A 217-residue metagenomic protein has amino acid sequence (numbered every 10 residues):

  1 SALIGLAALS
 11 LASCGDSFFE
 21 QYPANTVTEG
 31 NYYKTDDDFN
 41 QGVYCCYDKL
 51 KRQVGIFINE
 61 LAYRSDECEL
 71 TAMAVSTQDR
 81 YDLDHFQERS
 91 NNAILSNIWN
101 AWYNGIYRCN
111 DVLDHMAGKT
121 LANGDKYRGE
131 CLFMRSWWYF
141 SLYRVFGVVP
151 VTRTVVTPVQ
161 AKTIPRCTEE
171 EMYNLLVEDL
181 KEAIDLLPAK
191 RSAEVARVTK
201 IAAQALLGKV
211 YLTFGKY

Functional and structural regions predicted by a protein language model:
S1-A12: Sec-dependent bacterial lipoprotein signal peptides
C14-A62: Membrane-proximal, proline-rich intrinsically disordered regions
S17-F18, V54-I56, A72-S76, L142-V151: Proline-centered turn/helix-capping motifs that create local helix->coil transitions or kinks
A24-T28, F86-S90, T154-Q160: Short linear capping/connector segments at secondary-structure termini
D36, N40-Y44, D48-R52, S76-F146 (+2 more regions): Conserved, well-structured interaction surfaces
L132-R135, Q204-Y211: TPR/Sel1-like alpha-solenoid repeat signature
Y143-R144, P150, R191, T213-Y217: Short coil/turn linking the two alpha-helices of tandem helical-hairpin repeats
V148, E194-A205: Aromatic-lined, polymer-binding surfaces characteristic of secreted/periplasmic polysaccharide-degrading enzymes
